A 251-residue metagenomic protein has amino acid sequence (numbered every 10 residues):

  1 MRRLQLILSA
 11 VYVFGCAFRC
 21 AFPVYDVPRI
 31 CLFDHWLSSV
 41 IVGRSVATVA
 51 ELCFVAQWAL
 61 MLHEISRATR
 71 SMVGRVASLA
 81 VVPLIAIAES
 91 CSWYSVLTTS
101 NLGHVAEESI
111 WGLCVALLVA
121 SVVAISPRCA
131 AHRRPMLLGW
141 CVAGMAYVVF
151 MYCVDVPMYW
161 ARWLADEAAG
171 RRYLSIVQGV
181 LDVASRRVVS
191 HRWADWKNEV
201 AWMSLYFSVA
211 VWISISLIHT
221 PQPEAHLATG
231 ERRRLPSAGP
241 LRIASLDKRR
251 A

Functional and structural regions predicted by a protein language model:
M1-V11, A68-V82, A131-C141: Membrane-interfacial loop-to-transmembrane alpha-helix junctions, especially the N-terminal start
Y12-F18, V82-Y94, G144-C153: Aromatic-anchored segments of alpha-helical transmembrane domains
F14-V42, V96: Helix-loop junctions on the outward
P23-V27, S45-S78, A86-V96, V119-P127: Internal transmembrane alpha-helix with an interfacial aromatic "cap," most often the third helix
D34-V49, S190-V200: Short aromatic-rich membrane-water interface segments that cap or initiate transmembrane helices in multi-pass membrane
V81-H104, G230-R250: Hydrophobic alpha-helical transmembrane segments of integral membrane proteins
L84-W140: Short helix-loop boundary/capping segments
V119-L246: C-terminal transmembrane-bundle signature of multipass membrane proteins, characterized by strong activation on
